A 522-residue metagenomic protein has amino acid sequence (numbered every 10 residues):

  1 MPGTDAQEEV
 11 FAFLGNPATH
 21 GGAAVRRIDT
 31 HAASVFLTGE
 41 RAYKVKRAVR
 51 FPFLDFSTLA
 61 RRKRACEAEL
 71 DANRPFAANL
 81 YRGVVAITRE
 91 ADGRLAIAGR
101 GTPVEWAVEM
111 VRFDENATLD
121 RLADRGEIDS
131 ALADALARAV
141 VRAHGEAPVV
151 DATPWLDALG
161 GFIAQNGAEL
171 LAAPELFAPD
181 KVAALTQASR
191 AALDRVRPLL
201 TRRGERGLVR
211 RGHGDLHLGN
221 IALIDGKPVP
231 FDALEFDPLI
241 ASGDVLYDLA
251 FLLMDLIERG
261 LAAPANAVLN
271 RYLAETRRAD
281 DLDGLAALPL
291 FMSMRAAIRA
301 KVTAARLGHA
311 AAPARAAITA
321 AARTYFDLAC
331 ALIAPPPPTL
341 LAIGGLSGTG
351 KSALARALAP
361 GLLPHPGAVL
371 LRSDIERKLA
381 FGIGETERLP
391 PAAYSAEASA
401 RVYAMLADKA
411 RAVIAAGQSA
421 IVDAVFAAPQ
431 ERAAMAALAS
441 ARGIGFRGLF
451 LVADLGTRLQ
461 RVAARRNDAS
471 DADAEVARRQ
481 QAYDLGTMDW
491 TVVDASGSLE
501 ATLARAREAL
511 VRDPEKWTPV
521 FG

Functional and structural regions predicted by a protein language model:
E8-H213, L218-M294, I298: Conserved ATP-binding subdomain of kinase catalytic cores across diverse folds
K301-L346: ATP/Mg2+ or Mg2+-diphosphate-binding catalytic cores that bind nucleotide phosphates or diphosphates via glycine-rich
K351: Conserved lysine of the Walker
L354: Hydrophobic positions on the alpha1 helix immediately C-terminal to the Walker A/P-loop
A359-Q418: Conserved substrate/cofactor phosphate-moiety recognition/catalytic segment in nucleotide-dependent phosphotransferases
R442-V462, V493: Conserved phosphate-donor/acceptor-positioning beta-strand/loop module used by diverse small-molecule
A464-R507: Small-molecule kinase domains that catalyze NTP-dependent phosphoryl transfer to phosphate-bearing small molecules
